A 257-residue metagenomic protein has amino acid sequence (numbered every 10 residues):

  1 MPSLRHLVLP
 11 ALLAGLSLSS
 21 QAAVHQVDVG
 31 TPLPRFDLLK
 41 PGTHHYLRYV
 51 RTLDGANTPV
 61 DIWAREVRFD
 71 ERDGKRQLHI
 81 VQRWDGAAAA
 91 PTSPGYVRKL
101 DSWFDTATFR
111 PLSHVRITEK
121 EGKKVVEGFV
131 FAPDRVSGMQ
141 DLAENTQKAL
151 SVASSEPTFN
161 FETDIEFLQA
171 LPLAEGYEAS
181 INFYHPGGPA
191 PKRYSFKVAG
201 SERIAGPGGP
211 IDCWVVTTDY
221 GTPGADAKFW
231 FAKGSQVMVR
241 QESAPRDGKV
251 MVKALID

Functional and structural regions predicted by a protein language model:
M1-L9: Bacterial N-terminal signal peptides that target proteins for export
L4, L13, F36-L39, M139-L142: Extended hydrophobic/Leu-rich segments
P10-S17: Bacterial N-terminal signal peptides
S17, R35, T158-N160, F167-A170 (+2 more regions): Residue-level preference for alpha-helix termini and adjacent loops
L18-A22: Sec/Tat signal peptide C-region and signal peptidase I cleavage site
A23-P133, Y177-D257: Acidic, serine/threonine-rich low-complexity disordered tracts
A132-E175: Surface-exposed beta-loop interaction hotspot
